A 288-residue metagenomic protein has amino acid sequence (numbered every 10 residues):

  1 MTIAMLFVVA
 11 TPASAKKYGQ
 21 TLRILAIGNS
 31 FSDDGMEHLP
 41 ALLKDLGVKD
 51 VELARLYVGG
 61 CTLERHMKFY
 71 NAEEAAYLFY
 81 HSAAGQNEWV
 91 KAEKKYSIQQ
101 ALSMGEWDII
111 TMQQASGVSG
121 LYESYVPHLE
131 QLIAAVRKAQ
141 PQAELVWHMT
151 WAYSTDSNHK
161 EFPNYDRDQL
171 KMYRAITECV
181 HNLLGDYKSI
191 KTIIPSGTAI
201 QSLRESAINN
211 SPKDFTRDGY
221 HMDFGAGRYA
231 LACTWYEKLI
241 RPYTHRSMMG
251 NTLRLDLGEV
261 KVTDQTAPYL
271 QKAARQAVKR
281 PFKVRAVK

Functional and structural regions predicted by a protein language model:
M1-V8: Bacterial N-terminal signal peptides
T11-A15: Sec/Tat signal peptide C-region and signal peptidase I cleavage site
K16-D45: N-terminal module-boundary/linker segments of secreted carbohydrate-active enzymes
G19-T21, D50, W107, Q142-A143: A general structural motif
R23-L25, E52-A54, E144-V146: A structural signal for isolated positions on well-ordered beta-strands in alpha/beta enzyme cores
D34-V126: Conserved SGNH/GDSL esterase-like catalytic core that processes O-acyl groups on lipids and polysaccharides
K94-G225, E237: Alpha-helical cap/lid subdomain in secreted, periplasmic, or secretory-pathway luminal O-acyl-processing enzymes
F215, G219-K288: Conserved catalytic region of serine esterases and O-acyltransferases that act on ester linkages in lipids
